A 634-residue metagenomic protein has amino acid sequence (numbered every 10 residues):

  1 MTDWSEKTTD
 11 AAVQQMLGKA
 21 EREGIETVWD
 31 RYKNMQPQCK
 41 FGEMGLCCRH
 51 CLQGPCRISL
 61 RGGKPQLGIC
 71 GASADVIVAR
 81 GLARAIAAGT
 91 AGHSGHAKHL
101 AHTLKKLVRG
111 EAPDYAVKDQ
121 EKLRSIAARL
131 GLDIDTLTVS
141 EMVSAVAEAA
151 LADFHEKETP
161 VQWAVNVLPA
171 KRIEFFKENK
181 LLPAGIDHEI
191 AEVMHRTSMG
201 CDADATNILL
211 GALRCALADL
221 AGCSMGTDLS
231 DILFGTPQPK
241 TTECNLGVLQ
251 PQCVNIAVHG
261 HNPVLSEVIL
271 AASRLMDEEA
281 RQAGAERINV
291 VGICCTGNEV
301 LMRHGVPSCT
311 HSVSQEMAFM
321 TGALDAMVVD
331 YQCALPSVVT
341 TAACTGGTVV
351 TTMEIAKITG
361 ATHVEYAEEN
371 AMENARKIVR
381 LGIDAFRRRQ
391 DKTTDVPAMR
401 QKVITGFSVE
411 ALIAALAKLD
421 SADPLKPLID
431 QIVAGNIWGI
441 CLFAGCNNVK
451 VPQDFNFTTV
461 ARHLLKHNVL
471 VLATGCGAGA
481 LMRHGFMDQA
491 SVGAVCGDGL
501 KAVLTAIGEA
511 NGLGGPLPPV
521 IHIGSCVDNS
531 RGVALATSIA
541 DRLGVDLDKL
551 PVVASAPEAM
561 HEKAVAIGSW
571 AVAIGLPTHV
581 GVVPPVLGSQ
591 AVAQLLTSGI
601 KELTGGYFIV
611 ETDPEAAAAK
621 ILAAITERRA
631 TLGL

Functional and structural regions predicted by a protein language model:
T2-L634: Anaerobic metallocofactor- and corrinoid-dependent redox/one-carbon enzyme cores, especially those from methanogenesis
